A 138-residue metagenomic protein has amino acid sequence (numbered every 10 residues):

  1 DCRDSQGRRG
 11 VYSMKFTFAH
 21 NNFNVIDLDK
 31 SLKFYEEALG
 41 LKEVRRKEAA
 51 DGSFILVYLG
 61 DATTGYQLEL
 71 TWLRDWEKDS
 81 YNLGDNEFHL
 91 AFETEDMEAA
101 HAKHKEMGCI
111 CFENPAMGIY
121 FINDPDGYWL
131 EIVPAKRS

Functional and structural regions predicted by a protein language model:
D1-S13: Short, Lys/Arg-enriched N-terminal segments with co-localized hydrophobic residues within the first ~10-30 amino acids
G10-L32, E87-F92, K136-S138: N-terminal beta-strand motif that seeds the catalytic metal site of vicinal oxygen chelate
M14, V44-K47, Y58, H101-S138: Vicinal oxygen chelate
K15, N22-G65, F121: Core segments of cupin and vicinal oxygen chelate
F34, E98-K103: Short amphipathic alpha-helices within nucleic acid-binding modules
A62-Y66, D75-E77, M97-E98: Short, charged/polar surface micro-motifs in flexible loops or helix N-caps
T63-L68, G127-L130: Short, charged/polar, Gly/Pro-enriched secondary-structure boundary elements
